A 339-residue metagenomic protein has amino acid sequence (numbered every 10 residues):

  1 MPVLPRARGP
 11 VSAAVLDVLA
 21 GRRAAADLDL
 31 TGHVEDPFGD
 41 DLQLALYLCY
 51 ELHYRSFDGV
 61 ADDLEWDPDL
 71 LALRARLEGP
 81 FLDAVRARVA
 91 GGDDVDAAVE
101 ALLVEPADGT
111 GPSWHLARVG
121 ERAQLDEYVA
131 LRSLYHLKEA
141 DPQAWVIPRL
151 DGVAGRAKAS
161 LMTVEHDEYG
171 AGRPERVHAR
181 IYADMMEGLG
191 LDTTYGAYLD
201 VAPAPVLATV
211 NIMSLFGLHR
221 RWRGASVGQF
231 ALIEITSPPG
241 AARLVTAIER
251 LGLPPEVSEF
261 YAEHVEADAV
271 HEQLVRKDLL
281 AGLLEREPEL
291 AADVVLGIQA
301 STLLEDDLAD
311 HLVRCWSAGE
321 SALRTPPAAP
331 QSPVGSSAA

Functional and structural regions predicted by a protein language model:
M1-G335: Non-heme di-metal
